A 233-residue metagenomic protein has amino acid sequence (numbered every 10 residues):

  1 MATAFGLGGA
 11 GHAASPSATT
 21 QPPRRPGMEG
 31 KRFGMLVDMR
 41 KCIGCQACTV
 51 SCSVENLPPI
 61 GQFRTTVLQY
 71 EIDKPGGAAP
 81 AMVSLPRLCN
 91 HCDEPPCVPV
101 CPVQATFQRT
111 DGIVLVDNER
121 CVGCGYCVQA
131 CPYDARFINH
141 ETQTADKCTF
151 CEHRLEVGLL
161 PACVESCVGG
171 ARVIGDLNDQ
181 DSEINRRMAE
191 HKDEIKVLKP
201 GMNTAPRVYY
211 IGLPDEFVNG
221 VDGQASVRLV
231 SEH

Functional and structural regions predicted by a protein language model:
M1-H233: Non-ligating segments of multi-cofactor redox enzymes
